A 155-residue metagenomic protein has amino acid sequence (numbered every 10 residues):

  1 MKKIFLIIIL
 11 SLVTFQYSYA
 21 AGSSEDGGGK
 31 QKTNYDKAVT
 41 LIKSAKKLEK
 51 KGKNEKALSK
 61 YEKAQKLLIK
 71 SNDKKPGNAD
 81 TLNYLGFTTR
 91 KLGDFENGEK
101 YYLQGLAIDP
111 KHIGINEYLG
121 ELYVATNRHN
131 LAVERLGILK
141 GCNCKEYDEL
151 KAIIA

Functional and structural regions predicted by a protein language model:
S23-K32, K47, V133-A155: Terminal, low-structured helical/coil segments at or just beyond the last alpha-helical repeat
K50, K91, A125-T126, I153: Register position in tetratricopeptide repeats
K74, I108, L139-C142: Structural marker of alpha-solenoid helical repeat scaffolds
N78, H112, C144-Y147: Residue-level recognition of tetratricopeptide repeat
